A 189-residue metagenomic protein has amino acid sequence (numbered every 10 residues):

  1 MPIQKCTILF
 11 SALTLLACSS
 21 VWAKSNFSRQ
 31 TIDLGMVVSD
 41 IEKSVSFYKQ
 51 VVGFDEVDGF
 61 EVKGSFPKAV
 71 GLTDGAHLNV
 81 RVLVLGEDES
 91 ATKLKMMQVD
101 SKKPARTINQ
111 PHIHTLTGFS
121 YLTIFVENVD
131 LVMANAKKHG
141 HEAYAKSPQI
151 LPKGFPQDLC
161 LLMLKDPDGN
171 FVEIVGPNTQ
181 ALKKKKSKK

Functional and structural regions predicted by a protein language model:
M1-F10: Bacterial N-terminal signal peptides that target proteins for export
L9-C18: Bacterial N-terminal signal peptides
W22-K43, V62, F66-K68, L72-D74 (+2 more regions): N-terminal beta-strand motif that seeds the catalytic metal site of vicinal oxygen chelate
V37-A91, K138, F155-Q157, M163-K165 (+1 more regions): Core segments of cupin and vicinal oxygen chelate
V38-K43, V57-D58, S90-T92, Q98-D168: Vicinal oxygen chelate
V52-G53, Q98-D100, G176-N178: A mature extracytoplasmic/lumenal domain signature
V84, M97, K165, V175-G176: Residue-level detector of conserved, well-ordered beta-strand and adjacent loop positions that form binding/recognition
